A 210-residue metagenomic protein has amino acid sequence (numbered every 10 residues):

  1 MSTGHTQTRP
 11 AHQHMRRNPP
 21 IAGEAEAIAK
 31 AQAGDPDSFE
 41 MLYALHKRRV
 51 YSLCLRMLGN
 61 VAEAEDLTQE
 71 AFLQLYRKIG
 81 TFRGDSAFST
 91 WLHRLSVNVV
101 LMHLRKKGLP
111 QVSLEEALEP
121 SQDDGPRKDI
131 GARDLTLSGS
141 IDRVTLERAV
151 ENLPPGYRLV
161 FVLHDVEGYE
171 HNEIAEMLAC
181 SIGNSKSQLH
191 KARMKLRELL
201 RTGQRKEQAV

Functional and structural regions predicted by a protein language model:
H5, R9-Q13, R17-E24, P110-T136: Internal acidic/polar
H12, Y43-V61, K78, V150 (+1 more regions): Amphipathic, Lys/Arg- and hydrophobic-enriched alpha-helical face
R16-N18, Q32-M41, Y51-E70, I182 (+2 more regions): Short, charged helix-capping/linker segments at alpha-helix termini
Q32-A33, L58-G59, F72-A87, K106-G108: Sigma70-family region 2
S52, D66-L73, S86-N98: Structural recognition of an alpha-helix C-terminal capping motif at a helix-to-coil junction
A62, R148-L159, L163-N184: Helix-turn-helix DNA-binding module
G80-G84, R94-E115, T202: Arg/Lys-rich amphipathic alpha helix in sigma70-family domain 2
V97, L101, Y157, V166 (+1 more regions): DNA-recognition helix of helix-turn-helix
